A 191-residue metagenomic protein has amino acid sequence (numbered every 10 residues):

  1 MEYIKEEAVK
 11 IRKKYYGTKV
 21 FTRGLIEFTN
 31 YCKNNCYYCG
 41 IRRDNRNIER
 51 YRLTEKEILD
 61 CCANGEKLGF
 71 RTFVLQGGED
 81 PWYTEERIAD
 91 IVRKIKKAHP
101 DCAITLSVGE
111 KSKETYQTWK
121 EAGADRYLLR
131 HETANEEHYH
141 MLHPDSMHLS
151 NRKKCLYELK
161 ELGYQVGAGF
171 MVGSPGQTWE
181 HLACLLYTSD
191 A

Functional and structural regions predicted by a protein language model:
M1-F21: An N-cap/entry alpha-helix motif that binds or orients negatively charged groups
E2-Y3, N30-N34, T115-Q117: Short, solvent-exposed polar/charged micro-motifs at secondary-structure junctions
Y16-K56: Canonical Radical SAM [4Fe-4S] cluster-binding loop centered on the CxxxCxxC motif and its immediate flanking residues
R43-E57, G65-E86, V92, K96-L156 (+1 more regions): Core AdoMet radical
E114-Y116, G176-L186: Catalytic cores of alpha/beta
K160: Anion (oxyanion) recognition and catalysis
Y187-A191: Conserved small/polar residues in nucleotide/adenosyl-binding loops
